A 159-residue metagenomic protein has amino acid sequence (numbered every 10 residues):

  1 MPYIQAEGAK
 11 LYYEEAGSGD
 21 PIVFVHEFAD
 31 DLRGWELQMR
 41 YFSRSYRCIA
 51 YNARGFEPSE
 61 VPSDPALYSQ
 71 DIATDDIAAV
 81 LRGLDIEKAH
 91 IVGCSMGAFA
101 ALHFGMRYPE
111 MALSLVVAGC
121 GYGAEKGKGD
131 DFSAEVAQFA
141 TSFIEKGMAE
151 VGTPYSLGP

Functional and structural regions predicted by a protein language model:
M1-I22, R44-Y46, I86: Alpha/beta-hydrolase fold catalytic core
G19, E27-D30, S95: Active-site glycine-rich loops that stabilize anionic/oxyanionic intermediates across multiple enzyme folds
E27-L37, C48: Serine-hydrolase catalytic-loop signature spanning alpha/beta hydrolases and amidase-signature enzymes
A29, A53-E57, Y122: Alpha/beta-hydrolase active-site loop signature
R40-S43, I49-V92, M96: Active-site loop/oxyanion-hole signature of alpha/beta-hydrolase fold enzymes
L102-R107, M111-E145: Flexible "cap/lid" loop of the alpha/beta hydrolase fold
Q138-S142, V151-P159: Helix-loop "lid/cap" segments that line or gate small-molecule binding pockets
